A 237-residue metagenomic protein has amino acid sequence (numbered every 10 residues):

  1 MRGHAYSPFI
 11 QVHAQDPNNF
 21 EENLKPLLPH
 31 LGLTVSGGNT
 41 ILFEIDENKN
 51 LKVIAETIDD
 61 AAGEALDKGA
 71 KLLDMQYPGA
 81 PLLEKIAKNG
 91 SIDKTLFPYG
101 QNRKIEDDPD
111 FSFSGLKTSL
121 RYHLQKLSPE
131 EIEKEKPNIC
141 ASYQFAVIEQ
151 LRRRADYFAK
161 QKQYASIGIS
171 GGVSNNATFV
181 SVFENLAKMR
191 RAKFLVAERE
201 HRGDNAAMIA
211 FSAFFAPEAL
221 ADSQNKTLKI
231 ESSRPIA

Functional and structural regions predicted by a protein language model:
M1-A5, N39, E200-H201: Acidic, glycine-rich active-site loops and adjacent beta-strand->loop/helix elements that engage anionic groups
M1-H30, S212: Conserved phosphate-binding catalytic cores of ATP/NTP-utilizing and phosphoryl-transfer enzymes
Y6, G32-T34, T40-E44: Short beta-strand scaffold segments in enzyme catalytic cores
S7, A197-A237: Glycine-rich phosphate-binding/hydrolytic loop that grips phosphoryl groups
S36-G38, I167-N176: Glycine-rich beta-strand-to-loop/alpha-helix junction loops that act as flexible
D46-S91, Y122-S128: Glycine-rich phosphate-binding loop plus the immediately following alpha-helix
K85-I167, N176-R190, A216-L220, A237: A contiguous, well-structured pocket-lining segment that forms one wall/lid of small-molecule binding clefts in soluble
S166-I167, E184-I209: Conserved phosphate-binding/catalytic loops in two-lobed NTP-binding clefts
